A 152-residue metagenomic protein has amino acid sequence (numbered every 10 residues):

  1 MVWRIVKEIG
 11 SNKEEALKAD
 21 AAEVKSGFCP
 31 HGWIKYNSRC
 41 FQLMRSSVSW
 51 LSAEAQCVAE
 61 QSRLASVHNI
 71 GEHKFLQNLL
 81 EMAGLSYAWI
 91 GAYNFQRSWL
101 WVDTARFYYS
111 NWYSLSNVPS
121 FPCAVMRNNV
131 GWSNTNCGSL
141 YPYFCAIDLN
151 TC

Functional and structural regions predicted by a protein language model:
M1-C152: Extracellular, disulfide-bonded carbohydrate-recognition/adhesion ectodomains, dominated by C-type lectin-like domains
